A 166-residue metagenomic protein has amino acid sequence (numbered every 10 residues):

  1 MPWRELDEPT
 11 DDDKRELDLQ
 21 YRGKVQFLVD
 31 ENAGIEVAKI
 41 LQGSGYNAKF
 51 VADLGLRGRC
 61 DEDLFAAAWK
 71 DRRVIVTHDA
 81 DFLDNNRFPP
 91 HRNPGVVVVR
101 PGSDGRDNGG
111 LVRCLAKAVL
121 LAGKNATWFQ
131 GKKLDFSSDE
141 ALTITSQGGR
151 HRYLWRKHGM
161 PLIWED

Functional and structural regions predicted by a protein language model:
M1-L28, A33-N47, E62-A66, S103-D166: Feature 3881 marks metal-assisted phosphotransfer/nuclease machinery and their flanking interaction elements
E31, H78-A80, P101: Short secondary-structure boundary segments
N47-R59: Conserved BB-loop
G55-L56, D63-A66, K70, L83: Amphipathic, hydrophobic secondary-structure cores in small proteins
C60-L64, R87-H91: Short secondary-structure transition/capping segments
A66-A68, R92-V96: Short, hinge-like loop/turn segments at secondary-structure boundaries
W69-R87: Acidic, metal-binding active-site segment of PIN/NYN-like and related structure-specific nucleases
